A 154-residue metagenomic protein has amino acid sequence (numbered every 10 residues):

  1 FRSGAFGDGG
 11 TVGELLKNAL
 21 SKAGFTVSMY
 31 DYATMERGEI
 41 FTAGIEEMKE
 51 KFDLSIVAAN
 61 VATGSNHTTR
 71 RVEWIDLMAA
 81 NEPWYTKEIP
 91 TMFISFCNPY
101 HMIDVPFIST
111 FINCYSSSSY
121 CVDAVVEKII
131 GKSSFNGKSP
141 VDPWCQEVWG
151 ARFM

Functional and structural regions predicted by a protein language model:
F1-M154: C-terminal non-catalytic regions of proteins with extracellular/luminal or membrane-system context
